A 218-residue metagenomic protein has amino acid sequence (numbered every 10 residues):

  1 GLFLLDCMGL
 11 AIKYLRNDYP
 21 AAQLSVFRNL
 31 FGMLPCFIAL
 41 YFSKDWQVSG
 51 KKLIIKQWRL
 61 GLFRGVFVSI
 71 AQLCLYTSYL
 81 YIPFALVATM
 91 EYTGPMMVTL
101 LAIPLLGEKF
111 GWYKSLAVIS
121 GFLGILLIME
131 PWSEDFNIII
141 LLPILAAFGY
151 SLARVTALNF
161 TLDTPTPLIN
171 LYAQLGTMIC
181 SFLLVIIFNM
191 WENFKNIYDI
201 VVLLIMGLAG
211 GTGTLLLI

Functional and structural regions predicted by a protein language model:
L2-L10, F37, G65-L73, P95-L100 (+4 more regions): Hydrophobic/small/kink-forming positions within alpha-helical transmembrane segments of polytopic membrane proteins
D6, L30-L34, F122, M178-I179: Small-residue-rich packing faces within the transmembrane alpha-helices of Major Facilitator Superfamily
L10-A21, V48-G50, L80-P83, L126-I138 (+1 more regions): Membrane-interface helix termini and inter-helical loops of multi-pass transporters
L10-Y14, A21, C36, D135-N189: Transmembrane alpha-helical segments that form core, pore/gating elements of small-molecule transporters/exporters
N17-Q23, C74-E91, L162-P167, L216-I218: Structural motif at transmembrane-helix junctions in multi-pass transporters
V48-C74, I138-A146, N193-T212: Loop-to-transmembrane-helix transition segments
T77, G94-L116: C-terminal transmembrane-helix exit sites in multi-pass transporters
Y113-E130: Hydrophobic transmembrane alpha-helices of multi-pass small-molecule transport proteins
